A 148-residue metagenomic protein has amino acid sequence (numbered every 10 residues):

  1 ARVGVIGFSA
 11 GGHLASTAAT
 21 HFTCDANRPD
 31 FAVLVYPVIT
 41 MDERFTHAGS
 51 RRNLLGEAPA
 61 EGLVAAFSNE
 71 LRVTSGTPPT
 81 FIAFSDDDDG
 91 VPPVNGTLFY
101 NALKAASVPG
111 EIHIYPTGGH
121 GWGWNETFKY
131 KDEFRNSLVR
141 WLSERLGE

Functional and structural regions predicted by a protein language model:
A1-S50, V64-A65: Primarily recognizes the serine-hydrolase "nucleophile elbow" in alpha/beta-hydrolase and SGNH/GDSL folds
V3, T80, G110: Hydrophobic anchor at the start of a short beta-strand that flanks the dinucleotide cofactor-binding loop
S9, V38, D86-D88, P116: Residue-level signal for short, function-critical loop segments
V38-G49, N53, L98, A102-V108: Alpha/beta-hydrolase
E57-R72, T77-P78: Active-site nucleophile elbow and catalytic-triad environment of alpha/beta-hydrolase enzymes
G76, F81-F84, D88: Short beta-strand/loop motif that positions the catalytic acidic residue of the alpha/beta-hydrolase fold
A83, T97-E148: C-terminal catalytic histidine-bearing segment of alpha/beta-hydrolase fold enzymes
D89-L98: Conserved alpha/beta-hydrolase "acid-adjacent" motif
